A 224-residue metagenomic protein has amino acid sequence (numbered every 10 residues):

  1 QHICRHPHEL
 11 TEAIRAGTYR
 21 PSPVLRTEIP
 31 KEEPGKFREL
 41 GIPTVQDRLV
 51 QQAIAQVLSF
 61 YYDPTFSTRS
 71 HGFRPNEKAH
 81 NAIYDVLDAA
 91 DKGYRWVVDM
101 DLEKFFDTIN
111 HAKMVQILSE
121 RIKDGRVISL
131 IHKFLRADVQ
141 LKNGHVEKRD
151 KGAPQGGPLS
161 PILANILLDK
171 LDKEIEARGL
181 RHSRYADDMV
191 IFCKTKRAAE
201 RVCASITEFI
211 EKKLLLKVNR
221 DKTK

Functional and structural regions predicted by a protein language model:
Q1-C4: Non-catalytic, polymerase-adjacent accessory regions of viral genome-replication enzymes
H6-E9, A13-E28, T65-R69, F73-E77 (+1 more regions): Conserved polymerase palm-domain catalytic core
P21-F37, I42-P43, D47: Conserved beta-strand/loop block within the catalytic cores of divalent metal-dependent phospho-transfer/hydrolysis
P34, S59-D63, Q140: Short connector loops/turns at beta-strand edges and beta->alpha or beta->beta junctions
G35-L40, D63-F66, V97: Short small-residue beta-strand/loop micro-motif enriched in glycine and branched aliphatics
L40-V57, P64: Hydrophobic alpha-helical hairpins/lids featuring a short glycine-rich hinge
